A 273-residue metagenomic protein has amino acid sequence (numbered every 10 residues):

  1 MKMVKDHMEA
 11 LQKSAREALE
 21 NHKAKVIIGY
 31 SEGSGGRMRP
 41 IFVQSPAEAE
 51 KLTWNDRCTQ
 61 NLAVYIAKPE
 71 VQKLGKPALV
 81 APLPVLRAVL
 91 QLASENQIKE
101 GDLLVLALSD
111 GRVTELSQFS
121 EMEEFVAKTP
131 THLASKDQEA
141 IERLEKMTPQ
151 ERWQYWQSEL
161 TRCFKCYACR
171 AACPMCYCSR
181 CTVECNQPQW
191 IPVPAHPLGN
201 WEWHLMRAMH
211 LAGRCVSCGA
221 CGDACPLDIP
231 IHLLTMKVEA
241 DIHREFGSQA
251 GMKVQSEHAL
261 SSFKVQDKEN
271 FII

Functional and structural regions predicted by a protein language model:
M1-R162, A171-P174, S179: Iron-sulfur-associated redox domains of electron-transfer enzymes in respiratory and anaerobic energy metabolism
A140-L160, C178-I273: Ferredoxin-type iron-sulfur electron-transfer modules in oxidoreductases and energy-metabolism complexes
